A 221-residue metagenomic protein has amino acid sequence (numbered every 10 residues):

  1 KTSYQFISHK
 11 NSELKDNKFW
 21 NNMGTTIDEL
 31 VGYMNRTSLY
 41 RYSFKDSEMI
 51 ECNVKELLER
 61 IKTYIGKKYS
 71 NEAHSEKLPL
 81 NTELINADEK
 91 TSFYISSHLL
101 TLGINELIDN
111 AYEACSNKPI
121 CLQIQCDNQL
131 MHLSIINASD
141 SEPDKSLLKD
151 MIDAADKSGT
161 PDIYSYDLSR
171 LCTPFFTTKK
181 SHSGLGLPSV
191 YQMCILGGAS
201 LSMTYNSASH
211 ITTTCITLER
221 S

Functional and structural regions predicted by a protein language model:
T2-L78: Conserved DHp (HisKA) dimerization/phosphotransfer helix of two-component histidine kinases, i.e., the long coiled-coil
Y42-I50, D88, S92-I95, T178: Conserved micro-motifs of the catalytic ATP-binding
L102-N110: Conserved polar catalytic motif of the HATPase_c/GHKL fold
P119-L130, I136: Short beta-strand/loop element within the Bergerat-fold HATPase_c
S134-K179: Glycine-rich/acidic phosphate-handling loop/turn and adjacent ATP-lid/helix of nucleotide-binding kinase/ATPase domains
C194-I195: Detector for a conserved hydrophobic position within an alpha-helical segment of the HATPase_c
G198-S207: Glycine-rich ATP-binding loops of the HATPase_c
